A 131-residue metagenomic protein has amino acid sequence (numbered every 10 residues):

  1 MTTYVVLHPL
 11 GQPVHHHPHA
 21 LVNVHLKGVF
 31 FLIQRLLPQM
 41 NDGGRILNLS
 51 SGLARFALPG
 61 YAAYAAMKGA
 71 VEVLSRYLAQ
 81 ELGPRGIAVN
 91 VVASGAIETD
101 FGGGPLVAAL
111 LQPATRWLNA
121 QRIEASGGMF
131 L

Functional and structural regions predicted by a protein language model:
M1-A20, P38, G60-A63, G102-G103: Conserved mid-core segment of classical short-chain dehydrogenase/reductases
G11-F30, L47, V71: Catalytic Tyr-X3-Lys loop
I33, M67, S75: Active-site helix of classical SDR
P38, Q80-P84: Alpha-helical segment proximal to the catalytic Tyr-Lys
S51: Residue(s) in the substrate-gating loop at a strand-loop-helix junction that position the organic substrate next
F56, N119-L131: Short C-terminal tail/terminal secondary-structure segment of NAD(P)H-dependent dehydrogenase/reductase domains
F56-A62, P84: Active-site loop immediately N-terminal to the catalytic Tyr-X3-Lys motif of short-chain dehydrogenase/reductase
G83, A88, L118-A120: Short, small/polar-rich loop/turn modules that mediate ligand/substrate recognition or access, typified
